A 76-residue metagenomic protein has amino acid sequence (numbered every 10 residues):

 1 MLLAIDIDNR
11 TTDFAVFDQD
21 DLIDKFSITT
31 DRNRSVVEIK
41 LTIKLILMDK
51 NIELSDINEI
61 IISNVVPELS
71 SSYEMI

Functional and structural regions predicted by a protein language model:
M1-A4, S27-I76: Nucleotide/phosphate-binding catalytic cleft detector across ATP-hydrolyzing and phosphate-transferring enzymes
M1-I23: Gly/Thr-rich phosphate-binding beta-strand-loop-beta motif of the actin/hexokinase/Hsp70
